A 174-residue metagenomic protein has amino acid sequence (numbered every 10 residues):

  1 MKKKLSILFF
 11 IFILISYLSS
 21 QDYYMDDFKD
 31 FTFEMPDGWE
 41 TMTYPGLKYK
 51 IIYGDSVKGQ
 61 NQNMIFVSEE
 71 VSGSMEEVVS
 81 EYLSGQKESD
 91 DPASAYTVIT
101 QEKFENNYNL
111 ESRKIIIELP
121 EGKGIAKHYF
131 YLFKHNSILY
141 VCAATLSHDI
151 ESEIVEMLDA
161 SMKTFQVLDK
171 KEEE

Functional and structural regions predicted by a protein language model:
K4-I15: Sec-dependent N-terminal signal peptides
S19-T32, E77, P92, A160 (+1 more regions): Sec-dependent signal peptide cleavage junction
Q21-Y49: N-terminal "mature-domain start" segment
F31, M35, M75-Y82, I154-S161: Stable alpha-helical elements in mature extracytoplasmic
T32-E34, E40, V67, Y131 (+1 more regions): Generic structural detector for well-ordered beta-strands
W39, L139-E174: Surface-exposed amphipathic alpha-helical segments
P45-K134, L139-V141: Conserved polar/disulfide-associated segments of primarily extracytoplasmic proteins
